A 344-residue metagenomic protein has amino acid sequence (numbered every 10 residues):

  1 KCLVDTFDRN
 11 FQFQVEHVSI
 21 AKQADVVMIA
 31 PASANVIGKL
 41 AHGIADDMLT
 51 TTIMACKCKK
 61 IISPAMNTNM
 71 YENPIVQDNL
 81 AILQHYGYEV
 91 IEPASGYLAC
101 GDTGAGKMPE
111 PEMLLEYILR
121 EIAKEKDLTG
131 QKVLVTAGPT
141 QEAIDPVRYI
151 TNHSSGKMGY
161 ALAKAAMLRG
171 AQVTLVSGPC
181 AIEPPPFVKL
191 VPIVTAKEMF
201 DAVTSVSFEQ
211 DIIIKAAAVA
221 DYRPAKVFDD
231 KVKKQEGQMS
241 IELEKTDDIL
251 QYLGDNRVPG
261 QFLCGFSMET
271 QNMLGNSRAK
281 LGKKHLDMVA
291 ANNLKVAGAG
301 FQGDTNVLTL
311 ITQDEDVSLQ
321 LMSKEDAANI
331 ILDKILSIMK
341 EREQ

Functional and structural regions predicted by a protein language model:
K1-K60, N67-G156, Y160-Q344: A cross-family phosphate/adenosyl-ligand binding-site feature
